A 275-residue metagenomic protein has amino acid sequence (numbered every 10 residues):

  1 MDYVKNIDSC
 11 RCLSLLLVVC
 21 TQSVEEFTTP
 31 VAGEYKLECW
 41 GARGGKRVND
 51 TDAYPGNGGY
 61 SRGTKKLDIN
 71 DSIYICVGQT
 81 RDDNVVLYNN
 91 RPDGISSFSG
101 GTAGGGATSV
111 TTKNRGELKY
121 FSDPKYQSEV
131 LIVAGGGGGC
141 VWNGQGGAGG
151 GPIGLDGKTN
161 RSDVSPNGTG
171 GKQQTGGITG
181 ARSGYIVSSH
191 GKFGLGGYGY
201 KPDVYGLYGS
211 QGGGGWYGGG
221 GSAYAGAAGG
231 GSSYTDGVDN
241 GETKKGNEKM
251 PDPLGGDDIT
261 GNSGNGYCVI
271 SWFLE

Functional and structural regions predicted by a protein language model:
M1, C12-Q22: Boundary/junction segments of secreted and surface-exposed precursor proteins
L16-L17, E25-E26, D50-D52, R62-K65: Beta-strand-rich interaction surfaces with strong enrichment in secreted/lumenal proteins
C20-T29, G197-Y200: Surface-exposed ligand/attachment interfaces on beta-rich extracellular proteins
T29-K36, D68-S72: Extended extracellular/luminal ectodomain segments enriched in beta-structured repeat modules
K46-G56: Short, surface-exposed beta-strand/strand-loop-strand elements in extracellular ectodomains
P55-G168: Secretome/extracellular-domain signature
I95-S122, Q145-I153, T175, K192-T235: Catalytic nucleophile loop of clan PA
T108, V133, N262-E275: Short, structured beta-strand segments at or near domain termini in extracellular proteins/domains
